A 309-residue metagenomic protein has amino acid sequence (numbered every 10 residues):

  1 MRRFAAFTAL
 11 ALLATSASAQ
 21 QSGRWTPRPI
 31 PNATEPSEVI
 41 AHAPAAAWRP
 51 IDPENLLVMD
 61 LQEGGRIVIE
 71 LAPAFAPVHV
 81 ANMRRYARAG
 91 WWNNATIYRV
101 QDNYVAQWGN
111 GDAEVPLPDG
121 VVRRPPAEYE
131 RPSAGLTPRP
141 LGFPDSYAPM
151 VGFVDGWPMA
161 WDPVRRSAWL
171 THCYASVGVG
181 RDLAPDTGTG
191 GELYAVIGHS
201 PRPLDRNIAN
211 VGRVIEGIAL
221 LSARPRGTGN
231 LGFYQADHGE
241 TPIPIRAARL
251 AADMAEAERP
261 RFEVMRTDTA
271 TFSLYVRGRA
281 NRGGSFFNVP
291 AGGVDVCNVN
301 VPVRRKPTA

Functional and structural regions predicted by a protein language model:
R2-F7: Sec-dependent signal peptide recognition, specifically the positively charged N-region followed immediately by
L10-A11: Short, linear, compositionally biased motifs with a strong N-terminal bias
A14-S16: N-terminal signal peptide c-region/cleavage motif recognized by signal peptidases
A19-A309: Cyclophilin-like peptidyl-prolyl cis-trans isomerases
